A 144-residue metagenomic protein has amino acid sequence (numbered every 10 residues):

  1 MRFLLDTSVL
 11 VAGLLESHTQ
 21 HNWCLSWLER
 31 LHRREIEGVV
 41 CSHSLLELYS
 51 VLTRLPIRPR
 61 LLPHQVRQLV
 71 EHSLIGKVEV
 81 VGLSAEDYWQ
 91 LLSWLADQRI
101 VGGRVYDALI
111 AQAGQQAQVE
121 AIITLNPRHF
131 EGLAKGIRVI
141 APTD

Functional and structural regions predicted by a protein language model:
M1-V40, L55-R67, I140-D144: Short, well-structured N-terminal submotif of metal-dependent ribonuclease cores
R2, A108-D144: Acidic, PIN/NYN-like endoribonuclease modules and their adjacent C-terminal/linker elements
S8-V9, H43, L109, R128: Alpha-helix/helix-capping structural signal
A12-L14, V51, L133: Residues that scaffold the ATP/ADP-binding catalytic core of kinase and kinase-like folds
V39-S42, T124: Short beta-strand segments at enzyme active-site cores
V51-V81: Helix-adjacent hinge/juxtasegments
V78-L125: Active-site neighborhoods of divalent-metal-dependent phosphate/nucleic-acid chemistry enzymes
